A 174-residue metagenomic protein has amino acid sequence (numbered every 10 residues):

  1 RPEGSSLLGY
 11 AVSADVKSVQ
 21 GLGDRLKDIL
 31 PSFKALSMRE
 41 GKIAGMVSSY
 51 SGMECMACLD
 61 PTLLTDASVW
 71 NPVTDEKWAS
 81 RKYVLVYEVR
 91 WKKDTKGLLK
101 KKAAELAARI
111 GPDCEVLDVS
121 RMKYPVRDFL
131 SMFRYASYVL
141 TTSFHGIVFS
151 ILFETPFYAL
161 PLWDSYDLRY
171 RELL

Functional and structural regions predicted by a protein language model:
R1-L174: Active-site anion-handling motifs in enzyme catalytic cores
